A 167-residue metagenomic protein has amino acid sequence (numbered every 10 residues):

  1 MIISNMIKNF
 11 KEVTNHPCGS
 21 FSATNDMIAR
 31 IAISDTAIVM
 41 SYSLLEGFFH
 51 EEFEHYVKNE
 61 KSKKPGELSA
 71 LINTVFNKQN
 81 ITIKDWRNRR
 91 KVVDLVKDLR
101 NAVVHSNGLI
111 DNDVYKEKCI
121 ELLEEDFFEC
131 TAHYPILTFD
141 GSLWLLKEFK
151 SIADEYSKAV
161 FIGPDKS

Functional and structural regions predicted by a protein language model:
M1-Q79, D85-D98, A102-K118, P135-S167: Amphipathic alpha-helical interface elements
C119-P135: Long amphipathic all-alpha helical oligomerization modules
